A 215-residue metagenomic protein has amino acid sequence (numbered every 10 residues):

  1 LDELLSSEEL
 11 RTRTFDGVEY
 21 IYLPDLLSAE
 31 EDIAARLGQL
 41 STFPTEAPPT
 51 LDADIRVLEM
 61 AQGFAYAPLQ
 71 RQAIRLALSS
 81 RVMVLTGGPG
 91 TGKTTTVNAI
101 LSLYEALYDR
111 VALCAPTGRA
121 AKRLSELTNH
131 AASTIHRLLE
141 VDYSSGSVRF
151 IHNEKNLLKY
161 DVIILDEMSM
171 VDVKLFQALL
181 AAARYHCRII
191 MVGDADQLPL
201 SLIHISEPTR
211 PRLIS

Functional and structural regions predicted by a protein language model:
L1-S206, R210: Conserved ATP-binding/catalytic motifs of P-loop helicase motor domains
